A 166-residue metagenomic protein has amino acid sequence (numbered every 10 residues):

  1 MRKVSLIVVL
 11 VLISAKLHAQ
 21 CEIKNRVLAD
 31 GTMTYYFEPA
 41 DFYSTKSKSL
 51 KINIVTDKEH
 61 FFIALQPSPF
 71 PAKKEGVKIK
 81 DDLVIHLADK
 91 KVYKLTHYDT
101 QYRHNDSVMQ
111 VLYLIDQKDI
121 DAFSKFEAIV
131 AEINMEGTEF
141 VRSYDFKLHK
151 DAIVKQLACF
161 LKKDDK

Functional and structural regions predicted by a protein language model:
M1-N25: Bacterial Sec-dependent N-terminal signal peptides
V4, D57, S68-F70, A88-K90 (+2 more regions): Generic structural motif
V4-S5, H18, K48-N53, L157-A158 (+1 more regions): Residue-level detector of intrinsically disordered/flexible regions characterized by low predicted structural confidence
V9-V11, N53-V55, K73-E75, R103-N105 (+1 more regions): Generic marker of residues within folded, mature protein domains
Q20-V77: An ectodomain-focused feature that recognizes extracytoplasmic/extracellular
S49-N53, H60-P67, D82-V84, K94 (+2 more regions): Ordered hydrophobic segments in well-structured contexts
F62-R103: Mid-chain, structured segments of secreted extracytoplasmic proteins
K91-K166: Internal interaction segment
